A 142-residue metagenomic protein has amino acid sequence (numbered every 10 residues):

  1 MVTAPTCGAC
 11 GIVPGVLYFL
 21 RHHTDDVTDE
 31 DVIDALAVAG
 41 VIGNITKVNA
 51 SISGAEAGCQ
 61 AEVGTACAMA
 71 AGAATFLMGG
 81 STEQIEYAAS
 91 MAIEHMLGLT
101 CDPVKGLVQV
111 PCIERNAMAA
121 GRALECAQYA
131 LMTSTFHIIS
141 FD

Functional and structural regions predicted by a protein language model:
M1-T100: Glycine-rich anion/phosphate-binding loop at the beta-strand->alpha-helix junction
A74-D142: Functionally critical mobile loop/hinge segments
